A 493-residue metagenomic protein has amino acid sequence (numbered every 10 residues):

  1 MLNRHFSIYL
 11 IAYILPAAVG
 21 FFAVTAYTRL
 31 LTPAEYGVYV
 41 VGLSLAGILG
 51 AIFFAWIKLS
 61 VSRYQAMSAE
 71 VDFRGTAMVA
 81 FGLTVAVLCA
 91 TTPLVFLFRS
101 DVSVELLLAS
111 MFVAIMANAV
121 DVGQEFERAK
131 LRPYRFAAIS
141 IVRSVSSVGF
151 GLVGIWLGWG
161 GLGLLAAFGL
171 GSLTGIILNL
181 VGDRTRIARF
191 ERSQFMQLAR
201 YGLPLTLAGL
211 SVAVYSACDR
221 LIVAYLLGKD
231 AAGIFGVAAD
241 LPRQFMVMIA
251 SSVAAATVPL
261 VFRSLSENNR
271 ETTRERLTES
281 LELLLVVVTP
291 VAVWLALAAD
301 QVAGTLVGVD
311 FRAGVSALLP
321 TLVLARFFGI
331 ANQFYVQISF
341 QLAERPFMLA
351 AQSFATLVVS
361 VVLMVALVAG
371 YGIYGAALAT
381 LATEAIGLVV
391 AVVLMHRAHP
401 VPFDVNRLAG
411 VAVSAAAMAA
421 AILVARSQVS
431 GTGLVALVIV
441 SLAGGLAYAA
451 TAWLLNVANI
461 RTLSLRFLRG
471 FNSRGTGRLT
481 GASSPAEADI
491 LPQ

Functional and structural regions predicted by a protein language model:
M1-K58, S147-V148, F168, R200-D230 (+2 more regions): Signature of the first transmembrane helix
L2, Y134-A138, G161-L162, A167 (+4 more regions): Interhelical loop/hinge segments that connect adjacent transmembrane helices in multipass membrane
N3, R63-A69, M116-S140, L324-F354: Membrane-interface junctions at transmembrane-helix termini in multi-pass inner-membrane proteins
R4-G20, G42, A46-E105, R270-V291 (+3 more regions): Membrane-water interface segments that mark the loop-to-transmembrane alpha-helix transition
P33, V95-S110, W294-F327: Interfacial segments at transmembrane-helix termini and the short loops linking adjacent helices
F53-A69, A129, A238, P242-V288 (+1 more regions): Helix-loop junctions and terminal segments of transmembrane helices in multi-pass membrane transport/translocation
L108, A137-R184, Y201, F354-V365 (+3 more regions): Hydrophobic alpha-helical transmembrane segments
L423-Q493: Membrane-proximal transmembrane or re-entrant/amphipathic helices at the cytosolic face
